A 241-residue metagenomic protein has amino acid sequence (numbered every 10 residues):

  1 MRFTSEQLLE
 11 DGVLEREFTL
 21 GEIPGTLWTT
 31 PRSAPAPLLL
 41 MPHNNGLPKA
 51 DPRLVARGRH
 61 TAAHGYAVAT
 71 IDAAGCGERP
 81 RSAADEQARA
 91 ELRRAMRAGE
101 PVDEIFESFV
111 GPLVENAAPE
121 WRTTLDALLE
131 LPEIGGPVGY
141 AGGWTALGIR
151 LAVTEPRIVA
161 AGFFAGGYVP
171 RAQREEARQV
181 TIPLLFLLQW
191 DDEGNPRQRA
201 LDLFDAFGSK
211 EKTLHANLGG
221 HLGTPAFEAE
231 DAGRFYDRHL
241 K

Functional and structural regions predicted by a protein language model:
M1-P37: N-terminal cap/lid segment of alpha/beta-hydrolase-fold proteins
L38-E133: Serine-hydrolase catalytic machinery in alpha/beta-hydrolase-like enzymes
E115-Q179: Primarily recognizes the serine-hydrolase "nucleophile elbow" in alpha/beta-hydrolase and SGNH/GDSL folds
A172, E193-R199: Conserved alpha/beta-hydrolase "acid-adjacent" motif
V180, F186-L188: Short beta-strand/loop motif that positions the catalytic acidic residue of the alpha/beta-hydrolase fold
W190-N195, L222-G223: Acidic catalytic loop of the alpha/beta-hydrolase fold
L201, D205-G223: Catalytic histidine neighborhood in serine/cysteine hydrolases with alpha/beta-hydrolase-type architecture
L218-G219, T224-K241: Catalytic active-site module of serine/aspartate enzymes centered on a nucleophile-bearing elbow/loop
